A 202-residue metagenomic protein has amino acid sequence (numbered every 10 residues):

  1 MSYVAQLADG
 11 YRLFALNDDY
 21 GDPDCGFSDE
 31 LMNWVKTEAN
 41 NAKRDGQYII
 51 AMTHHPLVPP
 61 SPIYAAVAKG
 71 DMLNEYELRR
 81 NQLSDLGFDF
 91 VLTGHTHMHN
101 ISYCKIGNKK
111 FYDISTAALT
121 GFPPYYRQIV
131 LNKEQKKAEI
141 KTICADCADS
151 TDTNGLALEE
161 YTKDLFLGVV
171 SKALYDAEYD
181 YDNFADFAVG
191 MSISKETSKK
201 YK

Functional and structural regions predicted by a protein language model:
M1-W34, N40, G107, Q128: Extended active-site neighborhood of metal-dependent phosphoesterases/phosphodiesterases
S2, T37-A39, L78-R79, S115: Generic recognition of flexible, low-complexity loop/linker segments
G10-Y20, M52, Y112-A117, K141-I143: Active-site-proximal beta-strand elements of phosphoester/diester hydrolases
Y11, Y20-D22, L57, Q135 (+1 more regions): Residues that cap or initiate secondary-structure elements
Y20-M32, A42-F90: Active-site-proximal segments of metal-dependent phosphoesterases and phosphodiesterases across multiple
D22-D24, V58-S61, N100-S102, G121-P124 (+1 more regions): Short catalytic/ligand-binding loop motif for oxyanion handling, primarily in non-cytosolic enzymes, centered on
A68-C144: Conserved beta-sheet core of the metallophosphoesterase superfamily
K133-K202: A short C-terminal boundary segment appended to hydrolase-like catalytic domains
